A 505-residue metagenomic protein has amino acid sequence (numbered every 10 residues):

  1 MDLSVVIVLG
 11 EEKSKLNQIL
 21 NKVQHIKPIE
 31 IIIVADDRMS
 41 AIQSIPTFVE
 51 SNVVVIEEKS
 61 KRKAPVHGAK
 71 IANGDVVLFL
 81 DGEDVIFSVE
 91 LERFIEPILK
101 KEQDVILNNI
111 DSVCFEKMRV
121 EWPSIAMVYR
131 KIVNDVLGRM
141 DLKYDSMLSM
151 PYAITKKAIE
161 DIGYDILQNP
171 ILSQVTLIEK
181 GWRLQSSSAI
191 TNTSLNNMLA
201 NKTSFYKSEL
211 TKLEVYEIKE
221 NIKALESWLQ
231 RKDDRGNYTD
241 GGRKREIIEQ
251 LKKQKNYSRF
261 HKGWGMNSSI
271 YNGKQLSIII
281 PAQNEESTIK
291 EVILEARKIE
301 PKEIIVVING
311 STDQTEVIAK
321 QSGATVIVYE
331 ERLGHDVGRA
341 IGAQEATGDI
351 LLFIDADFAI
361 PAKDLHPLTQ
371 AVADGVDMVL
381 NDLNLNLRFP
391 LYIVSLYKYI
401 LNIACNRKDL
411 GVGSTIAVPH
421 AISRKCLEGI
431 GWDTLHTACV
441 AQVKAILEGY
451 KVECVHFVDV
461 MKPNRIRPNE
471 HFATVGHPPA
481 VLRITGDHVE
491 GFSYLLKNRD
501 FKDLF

Functional and structural regions predicted by a protein language model:
M1-Q24, R245-E295: N-proximal low-complexity "stem/linker" segments adjacent to membrane-targeting elements
D2-S4, E30, L172, Q275-S277 (+1 more regions): Cell-envelope/extracellular polymer assembly enzymes that use nucleotide-activated donors
A35-I45, I308-E316: A conserved acidic beta->alpha catalytic loop
E58-A72, Y329-A346: Glycine-rich, basic loop-to-helix element that forms the pyrophosphate-binding segment of sugar-nucleotide handling
V77, L351: Short aromatic/hydrophobic "clamp" motif used to bind/position activated sugar donors
D81-I86, D355-I360: The conserved acidic donor/metal-binding loop of glycosyltransferases
E92-A153, H366-R424: Acceptor/aglycone-binding surface of glycosyltransferases and processive sugar-polymer synthases
E179-N267, Y271, L447-F505: C-terminal catalytic/acceptor-binding lobe
